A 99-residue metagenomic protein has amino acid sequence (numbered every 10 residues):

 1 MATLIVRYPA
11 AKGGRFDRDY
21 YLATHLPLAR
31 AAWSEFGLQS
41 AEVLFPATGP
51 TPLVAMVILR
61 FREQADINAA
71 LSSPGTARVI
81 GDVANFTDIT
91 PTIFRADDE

Functional and structural regions predicted by a protein language model:
M1-E99: Macromolecular interaction modules
